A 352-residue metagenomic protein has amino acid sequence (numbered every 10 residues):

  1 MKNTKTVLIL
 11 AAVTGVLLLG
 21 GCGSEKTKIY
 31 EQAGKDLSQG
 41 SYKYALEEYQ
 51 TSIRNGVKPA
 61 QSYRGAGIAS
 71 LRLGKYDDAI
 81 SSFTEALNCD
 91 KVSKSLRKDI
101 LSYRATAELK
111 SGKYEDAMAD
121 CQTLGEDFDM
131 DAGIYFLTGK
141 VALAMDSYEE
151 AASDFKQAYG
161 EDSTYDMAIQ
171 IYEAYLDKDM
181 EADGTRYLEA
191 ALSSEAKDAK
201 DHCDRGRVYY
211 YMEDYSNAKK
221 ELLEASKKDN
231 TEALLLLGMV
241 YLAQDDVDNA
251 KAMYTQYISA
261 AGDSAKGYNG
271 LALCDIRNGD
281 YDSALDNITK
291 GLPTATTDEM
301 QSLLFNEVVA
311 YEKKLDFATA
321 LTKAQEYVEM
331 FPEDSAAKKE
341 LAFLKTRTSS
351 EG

Functional and structural regions predicted by a protein language model:
T27-K28, Q61, S95-D99, G133 (+7 more regions): Start-of-helix register in tetratricopeptide repeats
S38-Q39, R72-L73, K110, A144-M145 (+8 more regions): Register position in tetratricopeptide repeats
T51-S52, E85-A86, D90, T123-L124 (+6 more regions): Canonical positions in the second alpha-helix
V57, K91, S95, F128-M130 (+6 more regions): Short coil turns that delineate tetratricopeptide repeat
G65, R72, L96-Y103, L137 (+6 more regions): Canonical tetratricopeptide repeat
